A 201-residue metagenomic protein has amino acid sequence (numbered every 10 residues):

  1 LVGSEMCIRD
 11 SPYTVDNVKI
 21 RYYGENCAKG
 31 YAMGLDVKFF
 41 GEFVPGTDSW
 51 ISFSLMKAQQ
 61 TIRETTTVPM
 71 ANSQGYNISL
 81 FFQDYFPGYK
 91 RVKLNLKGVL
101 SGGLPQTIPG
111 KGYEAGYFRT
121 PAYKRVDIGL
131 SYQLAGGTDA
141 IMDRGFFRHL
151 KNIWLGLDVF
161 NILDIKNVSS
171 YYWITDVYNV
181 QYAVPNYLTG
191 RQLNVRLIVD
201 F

Functional and structural regions predicted by a protein language model:
L1-I8: Short, small-residue-biased leader/transition segments that mark boundaries at the very start of proteins
S4, L100-P109, Y132-F201: C-terminal beta-signal and adjacent terminal beta-strands/loops of Gram-negative outer-membrane beta-barrel proteins
R9-Y23, G112, Y172-A183: Solvent-exposed loop segments that connect transmembrane elements
T14-I108: Gram-negative outer-membrane beta-barrel transporters
G24-A28, T67-A71, G116-R119, R144-F146 (+1 more regions): Outer-membrane beta-barrel domain signature
K29-M33, N72-I78, A122-V126, K151 (+1 more regions): Residues that define the transmembrane beta-barrel architecture of outer-membrane proteins
L35-G41, I51, L80-D84, I128-Y132 (+3 more regions): Residues on the lipid-exposed face of transmembrane beta-strands in outer-membrane beta-barrel proteins
F118-D127, F201: Outer-membrane beta-barrel transmembrane domain signature
